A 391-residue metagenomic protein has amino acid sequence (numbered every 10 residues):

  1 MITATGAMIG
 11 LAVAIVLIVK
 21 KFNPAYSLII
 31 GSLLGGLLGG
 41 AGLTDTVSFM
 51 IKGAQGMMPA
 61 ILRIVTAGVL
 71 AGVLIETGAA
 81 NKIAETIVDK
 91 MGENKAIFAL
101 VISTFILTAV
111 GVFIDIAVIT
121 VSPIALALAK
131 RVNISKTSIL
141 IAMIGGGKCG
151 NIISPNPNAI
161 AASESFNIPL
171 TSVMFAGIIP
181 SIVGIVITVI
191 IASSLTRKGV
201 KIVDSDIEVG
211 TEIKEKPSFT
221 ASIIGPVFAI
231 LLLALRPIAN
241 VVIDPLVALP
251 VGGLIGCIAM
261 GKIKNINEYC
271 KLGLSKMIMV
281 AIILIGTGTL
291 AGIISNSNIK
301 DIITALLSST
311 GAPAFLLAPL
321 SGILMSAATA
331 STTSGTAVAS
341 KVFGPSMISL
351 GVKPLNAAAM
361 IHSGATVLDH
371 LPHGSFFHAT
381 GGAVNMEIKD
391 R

Functional and structural regions predicted by a protein language model:
M1-I2, V19, F49-A60, N167-I179 (+4 more regions): Interfacial loop-to-helix junctions that mark the boundaries of transmembrane helices in multi-pass membrane
M1-T5, Q55-A60, I87-I102, R131-I139 (+4 more regions): Membrane-interfacial loop-to-helix junctions in multi-pass transporters
I2-A7, L11, L34, L38-G39 (+1 more regions): Long, contiguous bundles of hydrophobic transmembrane helices that form the permeation core of multi-pass
K20-P24, M58-A60, A71-N81, T108-T120 (+4 more regions): Short helix-coil transition sites and intra-membrane helix breaks within transmembrane domains of multi-pass
Y26-I29, D45, F49-N81, I106 (+7 more regions): Core transmembrane alpha-helical segments of multi-pass membrane transporters/permeases
V65-A67, K90-L126, I285, T310-L350 (+2 more regions): Hydrophobic alpha-helical transmembrane segments of multi-pass integral membrane proteins, predominantly secondary
V69, K82-E85, D115-L128, N156-F166 (+2 more regions): Re-entrant/interfacial helical elements at transmembrane boundaries that shape and gate the permeation pathway
L126-T220, K353, F376-R391: Membrane-core helix-loop-helix motifs of multi-pass transport proteins
